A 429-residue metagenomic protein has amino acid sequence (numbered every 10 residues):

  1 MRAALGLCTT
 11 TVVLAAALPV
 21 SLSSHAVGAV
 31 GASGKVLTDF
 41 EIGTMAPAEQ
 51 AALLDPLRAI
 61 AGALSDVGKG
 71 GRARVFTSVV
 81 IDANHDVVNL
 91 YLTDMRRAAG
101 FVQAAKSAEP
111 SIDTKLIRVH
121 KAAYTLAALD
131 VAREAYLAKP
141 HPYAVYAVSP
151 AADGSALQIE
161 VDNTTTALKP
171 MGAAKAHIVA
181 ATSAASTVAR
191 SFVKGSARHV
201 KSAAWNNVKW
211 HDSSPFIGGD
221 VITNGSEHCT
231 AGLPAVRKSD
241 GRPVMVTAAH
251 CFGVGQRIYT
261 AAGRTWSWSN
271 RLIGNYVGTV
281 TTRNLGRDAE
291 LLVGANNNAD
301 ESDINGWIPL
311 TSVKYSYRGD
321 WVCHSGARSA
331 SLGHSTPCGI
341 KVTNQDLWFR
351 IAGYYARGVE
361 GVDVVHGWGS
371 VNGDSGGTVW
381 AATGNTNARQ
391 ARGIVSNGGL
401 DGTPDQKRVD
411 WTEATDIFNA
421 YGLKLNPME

Functional and structural regions predicted by a protein language model:
M1-A29: Secretory targeting and sorting signals
V27-A59, D113-K121: N-terminal presequence-like segments and adjacent domain-start helices
L53-R72, A127-P142: Short amphipathic alpha-helix segments
G70-D130, H141-A174: Short glycine/threonine-rich beta-strand-turn micro-motifs
A135-T281: Secretory/export targeting leaders with adjacent low-complexity proregions
H211-Y355, A381, L425: Serine endopeptidase catalytic core focused on the charge-relay Asp
L233, G367-I394: Catalytic nucleophile loop of clan PA
D346-G373, I394-N397: Extracellular trypsin-like serine protease catalytic domains
